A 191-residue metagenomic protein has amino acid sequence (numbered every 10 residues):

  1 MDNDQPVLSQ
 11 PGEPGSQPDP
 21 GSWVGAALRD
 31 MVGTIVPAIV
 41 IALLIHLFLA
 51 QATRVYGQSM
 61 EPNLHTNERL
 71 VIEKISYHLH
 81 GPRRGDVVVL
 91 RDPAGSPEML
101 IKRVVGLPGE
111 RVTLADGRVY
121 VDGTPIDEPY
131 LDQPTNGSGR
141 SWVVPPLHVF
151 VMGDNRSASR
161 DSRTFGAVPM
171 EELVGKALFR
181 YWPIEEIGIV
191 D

Functional and structural regions predicted by a protein language model:
M1-M99, M170-E172, K176-D191: Protein maturation boundaries and topogenic segments
R69, V87, R111, H148-V149: Residue-level marker of beta-strand positions
M99-R103, L107-T124: Mid-length scaffold segments of soluble, non-membrane domains
V121-G137: PP2C/PPM family metal-dependent serine/threonine protein phosphatase catalytic domain, recognizing the conserved
G153: Phosphate/adenylate-binding glycine loop and adjacent helical scaffold
S157-T164: Active-site loop architecture of trypsin-fold serine endopeptidases
